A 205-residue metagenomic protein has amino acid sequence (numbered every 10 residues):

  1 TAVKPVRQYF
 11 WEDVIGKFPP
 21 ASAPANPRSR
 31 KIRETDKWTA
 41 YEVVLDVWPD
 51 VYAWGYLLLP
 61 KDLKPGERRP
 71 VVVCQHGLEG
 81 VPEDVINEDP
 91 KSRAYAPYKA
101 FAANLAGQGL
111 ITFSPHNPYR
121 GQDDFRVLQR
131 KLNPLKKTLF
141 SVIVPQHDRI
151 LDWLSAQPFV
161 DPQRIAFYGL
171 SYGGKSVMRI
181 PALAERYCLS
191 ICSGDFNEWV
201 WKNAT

Functional and structural regions predicted by a protein language model:
T1-L59: Non-catalytic accessory segments flanking enzyme active sites
D36-K37, E67, P162: Membrane-interfacial loop-to-helix junctions in multi-pass inner-membrane proteins
V44, Y56, V73-C74, S114 (+2 more regions): Structured core elements
L45-P49, L59-K61, G77-E79, Y119 (+1 more regions): Short, flexible loop/turn elements at secondary-structure junctions
Y52-A53, P70, C188: Glycine-rich phosphate/pyrophosphate-binding loop shared by adenosine-nucleotide-utilizing enzymes
L57-K64, A102-L105, R179-A182: Short amphipathic alpha-helices and their capping/turn segments at secondary-structure boundaries
K64-A156, F196-A204: Cap/lid segment of the alpha/beta-hydrolase catalytic domain
Q108, R149-T205: Primarily recognizes the serine-hydrolase "nucleophile elbow" in alpha/beta-hydrolase and SGNH/GDSL folds
